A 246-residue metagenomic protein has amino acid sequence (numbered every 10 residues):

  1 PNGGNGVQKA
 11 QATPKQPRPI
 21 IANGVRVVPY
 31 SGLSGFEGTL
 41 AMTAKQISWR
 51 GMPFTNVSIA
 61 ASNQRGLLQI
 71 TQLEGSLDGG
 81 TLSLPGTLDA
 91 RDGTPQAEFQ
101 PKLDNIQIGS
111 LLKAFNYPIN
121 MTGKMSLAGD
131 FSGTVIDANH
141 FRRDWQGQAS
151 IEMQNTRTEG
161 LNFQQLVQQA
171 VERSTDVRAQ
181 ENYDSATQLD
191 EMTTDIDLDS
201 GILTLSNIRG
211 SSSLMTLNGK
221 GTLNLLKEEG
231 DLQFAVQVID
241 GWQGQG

Functional and structural regions predicted by a protein language model:
N2, G6, Q243-G246: Low-complexity intrinsically disordered tracts that form flexible linkers/tails across taxa
G3-K102, K124-Q237: Solvent-exposed beta-strand/coil patches in large extracellular/periplasmic or lumenal scaffold regions
V28, L112-P118, Q180: Extracellular loop and loop/strand-boundary signature of outer-membrane beta-barrel proteins
L103, Q107, T122, W242: Active-site-adjacent segment of 2-oxoglutarate/Fe(II) JmjC oxygenases
I108, Y117, L225-L226: Short, well-ordered loop/turn and helix-capping segments at boundaries between secondary-structure elements and domains
I108-L112, T158-N162, Q243-Q245: Outer-membrane beta-barrel proteins
